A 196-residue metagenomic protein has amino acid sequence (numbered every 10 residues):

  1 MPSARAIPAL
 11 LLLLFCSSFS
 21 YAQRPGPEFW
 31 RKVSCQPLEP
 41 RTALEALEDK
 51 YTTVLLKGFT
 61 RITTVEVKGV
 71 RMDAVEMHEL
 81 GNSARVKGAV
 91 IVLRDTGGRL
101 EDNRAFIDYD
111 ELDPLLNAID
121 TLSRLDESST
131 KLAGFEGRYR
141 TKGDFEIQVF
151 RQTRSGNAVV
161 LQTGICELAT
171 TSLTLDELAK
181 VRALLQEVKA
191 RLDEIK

Functional and structural regions predicted by a protein language model:
M1-P8: Bacterial N-terminal signal peptides that target proteins for export
A4, S18-Y21: Compositionally biased regions
P8-S17: Bacterial N-terminal signal peptides
Y21-K196: Positively charged, low-complexity terminal tracts and the immediately adjacent first secondary-structure elements
